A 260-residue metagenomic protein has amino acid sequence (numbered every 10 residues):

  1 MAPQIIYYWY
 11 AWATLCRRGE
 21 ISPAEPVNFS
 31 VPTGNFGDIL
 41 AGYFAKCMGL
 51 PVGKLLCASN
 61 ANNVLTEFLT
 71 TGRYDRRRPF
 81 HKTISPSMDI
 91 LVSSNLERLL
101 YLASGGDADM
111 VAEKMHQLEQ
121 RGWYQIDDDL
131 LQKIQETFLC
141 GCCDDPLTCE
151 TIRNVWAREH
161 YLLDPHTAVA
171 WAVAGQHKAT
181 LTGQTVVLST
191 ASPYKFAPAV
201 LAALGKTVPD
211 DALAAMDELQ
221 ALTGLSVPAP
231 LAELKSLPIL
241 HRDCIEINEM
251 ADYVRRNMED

Functional and structural regions predicted by a protein language model:
M1-D260: PLP-dependent amino-acid enzyme catalytic core
